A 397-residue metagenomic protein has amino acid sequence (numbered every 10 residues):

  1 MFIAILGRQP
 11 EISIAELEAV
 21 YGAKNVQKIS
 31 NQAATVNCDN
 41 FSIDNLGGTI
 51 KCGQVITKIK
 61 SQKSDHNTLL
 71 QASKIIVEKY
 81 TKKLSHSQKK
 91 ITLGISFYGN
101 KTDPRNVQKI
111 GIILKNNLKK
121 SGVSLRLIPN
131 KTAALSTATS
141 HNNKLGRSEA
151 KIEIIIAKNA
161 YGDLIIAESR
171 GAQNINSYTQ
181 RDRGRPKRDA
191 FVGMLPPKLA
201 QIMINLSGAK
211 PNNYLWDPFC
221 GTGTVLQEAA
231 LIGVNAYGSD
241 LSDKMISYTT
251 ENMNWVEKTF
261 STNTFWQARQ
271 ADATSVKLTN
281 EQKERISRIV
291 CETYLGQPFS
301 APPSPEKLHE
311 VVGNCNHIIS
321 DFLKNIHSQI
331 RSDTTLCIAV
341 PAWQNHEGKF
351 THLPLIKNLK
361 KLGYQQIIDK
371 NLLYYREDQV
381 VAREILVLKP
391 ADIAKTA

Functional and structural regions predicted by a protein language model:
M1-I75, G99-I113, T137-E153, K158-A397: Class I S-adenosyl-L-methionine-dependent methyltransferase catalytic core
E78-Q88: Short glycine/proline-enriched loop/turn "hinge" motifs that connect secondary-structure elements and lie
S87, S96-Y98: Internal, well-ordered domain-core segments that constitute the primary functional module of diverse proteins
Q88-K90, N130-A138, R147-E149: Active-site neighborhood for divalent-cation/phosphate handling
K89-T92, N212: Phosphate-coordination loops involved in phosphoryl transfer and adenosine-cofactor binding
I91-G94, G111: A generic, well-ordered mixed alpha/beta core segment in the N-terminal half of proteins
G94-S96, L125-P129, I165-A167: A structural signal for short, well-ordered beta-strand segments and their strand-loop junctions that often border
I110-K131: Extended, charged/glycine-rich binding lobes that contact polyanionic ligands
